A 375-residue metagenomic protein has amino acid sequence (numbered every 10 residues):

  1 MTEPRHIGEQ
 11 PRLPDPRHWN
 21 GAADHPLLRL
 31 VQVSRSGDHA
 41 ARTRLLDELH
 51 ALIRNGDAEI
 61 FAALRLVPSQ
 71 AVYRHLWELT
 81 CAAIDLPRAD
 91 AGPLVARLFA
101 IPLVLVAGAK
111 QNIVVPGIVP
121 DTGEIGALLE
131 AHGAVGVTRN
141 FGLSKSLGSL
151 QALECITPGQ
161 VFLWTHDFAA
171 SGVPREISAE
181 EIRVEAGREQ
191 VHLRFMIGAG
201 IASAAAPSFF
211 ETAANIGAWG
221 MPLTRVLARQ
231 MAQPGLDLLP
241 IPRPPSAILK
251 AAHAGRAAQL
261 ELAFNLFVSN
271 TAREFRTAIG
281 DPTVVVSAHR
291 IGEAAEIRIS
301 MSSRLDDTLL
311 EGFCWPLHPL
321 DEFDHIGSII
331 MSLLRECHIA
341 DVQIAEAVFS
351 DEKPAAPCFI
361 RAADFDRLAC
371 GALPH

Functional and structural regions predicted by a protein language model:
M1-T80, I84: Charged, amphipathic alpha-helical stretches
N20-A23, R35-R42, I53, R65 (+10 more regions): Intrinsic-disorder-associated interaction segments
D38, F365-D366: Generic alpha-helical structural element
R44-D47, A51, A127, S328 (+2 more regions): Polar/charged alpha-helical tracts
L49-V161: Long amphipathic alpha-helical coiled-coil/heptad-repeat bundle
Q111-P354: Extended, non-transmembrane interaction/recognition domains
A356-D364: Short cysteine-rich clusters marking metal-coordination/redox-active sites
R367-H375: C-terminal recognition-helix end and immediately following basic linker of small zinc-binding "finger" domains
